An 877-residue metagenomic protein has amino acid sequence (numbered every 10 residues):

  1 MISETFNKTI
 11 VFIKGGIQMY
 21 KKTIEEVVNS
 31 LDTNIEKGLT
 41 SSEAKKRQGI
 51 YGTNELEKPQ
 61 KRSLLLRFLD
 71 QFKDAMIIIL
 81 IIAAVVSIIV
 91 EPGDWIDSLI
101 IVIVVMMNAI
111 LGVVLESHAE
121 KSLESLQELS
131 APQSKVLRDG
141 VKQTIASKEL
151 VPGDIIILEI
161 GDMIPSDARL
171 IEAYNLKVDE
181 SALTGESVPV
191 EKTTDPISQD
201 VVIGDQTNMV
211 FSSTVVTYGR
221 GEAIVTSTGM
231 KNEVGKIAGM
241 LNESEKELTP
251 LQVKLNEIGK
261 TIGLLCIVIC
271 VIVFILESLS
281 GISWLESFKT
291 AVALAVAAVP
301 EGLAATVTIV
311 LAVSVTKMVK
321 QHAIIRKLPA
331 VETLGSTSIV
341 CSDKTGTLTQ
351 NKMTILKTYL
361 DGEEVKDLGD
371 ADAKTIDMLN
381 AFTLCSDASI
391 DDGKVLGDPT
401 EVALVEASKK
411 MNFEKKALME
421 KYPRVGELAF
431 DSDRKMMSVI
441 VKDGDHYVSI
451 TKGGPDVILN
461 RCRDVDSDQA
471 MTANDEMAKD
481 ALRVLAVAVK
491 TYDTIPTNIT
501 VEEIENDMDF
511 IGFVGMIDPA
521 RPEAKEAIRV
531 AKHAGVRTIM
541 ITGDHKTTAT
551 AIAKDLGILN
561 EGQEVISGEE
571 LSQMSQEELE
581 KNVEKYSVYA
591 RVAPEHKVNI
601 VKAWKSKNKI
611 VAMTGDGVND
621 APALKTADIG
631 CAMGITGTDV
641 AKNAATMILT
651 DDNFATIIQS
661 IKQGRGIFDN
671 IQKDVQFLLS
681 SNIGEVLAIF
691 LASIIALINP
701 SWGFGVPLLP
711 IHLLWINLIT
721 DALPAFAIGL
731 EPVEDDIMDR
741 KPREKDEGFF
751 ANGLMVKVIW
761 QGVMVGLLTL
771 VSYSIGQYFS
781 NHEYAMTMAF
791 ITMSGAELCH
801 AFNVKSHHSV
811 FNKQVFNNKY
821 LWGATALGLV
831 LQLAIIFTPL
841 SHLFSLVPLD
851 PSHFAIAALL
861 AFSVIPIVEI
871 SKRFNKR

Functional and structural regions predicted by a protein language model:
I2-K741, F749-F750, V763, Q777 (+2 more regions): Conserved cytosolic headpiece of P-type ATPases
I719-T720, T787-A801: Generic alpha-helical transmembrane segments
E744-V763, E783-Y784: Membrane-water interface at loop-to-transmembrane-helix junctions
Y773-S774, S780-N781: Long hydrophobic segments that form regular secondary structure
